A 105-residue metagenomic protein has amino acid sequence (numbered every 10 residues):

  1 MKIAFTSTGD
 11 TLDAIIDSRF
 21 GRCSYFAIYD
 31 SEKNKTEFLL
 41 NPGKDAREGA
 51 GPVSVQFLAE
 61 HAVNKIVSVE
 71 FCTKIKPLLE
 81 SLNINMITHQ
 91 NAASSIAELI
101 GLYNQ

Functional and structural regions predicted by a protein language model:
M1-G49, V53, E60, E80-Q105: Non-catalytic interface/targeting segments
G9, E70-F71: Short glycine-rich, polar/acidic loop-and-turn segments at beta strand-coil junctions
A62-I66: Short active-site oxyanion
V67-S68, T88: Conserved SAM-binding loop
C72-P77: Short, glycine/polar-rich helix-capping loops at beta-to-alpha or helix-loop-helix junctions that flank or form
